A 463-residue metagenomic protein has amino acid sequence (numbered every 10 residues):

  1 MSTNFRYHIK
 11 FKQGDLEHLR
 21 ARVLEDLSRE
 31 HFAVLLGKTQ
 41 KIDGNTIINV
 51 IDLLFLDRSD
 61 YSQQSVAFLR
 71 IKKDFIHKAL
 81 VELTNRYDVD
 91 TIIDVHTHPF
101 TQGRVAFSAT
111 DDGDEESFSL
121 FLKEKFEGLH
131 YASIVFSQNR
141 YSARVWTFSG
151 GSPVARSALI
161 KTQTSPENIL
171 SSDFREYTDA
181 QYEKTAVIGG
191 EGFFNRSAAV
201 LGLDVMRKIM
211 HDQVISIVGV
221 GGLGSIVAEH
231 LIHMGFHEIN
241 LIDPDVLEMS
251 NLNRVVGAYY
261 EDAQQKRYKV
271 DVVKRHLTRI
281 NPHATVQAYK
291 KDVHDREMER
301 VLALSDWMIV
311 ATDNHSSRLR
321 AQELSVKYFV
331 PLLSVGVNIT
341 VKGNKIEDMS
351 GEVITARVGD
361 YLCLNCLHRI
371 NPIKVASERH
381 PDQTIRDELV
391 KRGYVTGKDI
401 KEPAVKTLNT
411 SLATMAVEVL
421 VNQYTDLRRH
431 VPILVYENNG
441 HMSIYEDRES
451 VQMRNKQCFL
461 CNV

Functional and structural regions predicted by a protein language model:
M1-I93, P99-Y177: Conserved beta-strand-loop surface patch within small alpha/beta domains used for substrate/adaptor or ligand engagement
L122-E124, V145-T147, A180-A186, K208 (+2 more regions): Glycine-rich phosphate/adenylate-binding loop
G128-H130, A284, Y328-V330: A short helix->loop->beta-strand "cap" motif at the edges of active sites that frequently abuts
V154-I215: N-terminal charged helix/coil linker that caps or initiates catalytic domains
G202-E248: Glycine-rich adenosine-cofactor-binding loop
L241-N281: Glycine-rich phosphate-binding loop and adjoining beta1-alpha1-beta2 segment of Rossmann-like nucleotide-binding folds
K269-D306, T312-L319: A structured beta-alpha segment of the ubiquitous adenosine-cofactor-binding alpha/beta core
